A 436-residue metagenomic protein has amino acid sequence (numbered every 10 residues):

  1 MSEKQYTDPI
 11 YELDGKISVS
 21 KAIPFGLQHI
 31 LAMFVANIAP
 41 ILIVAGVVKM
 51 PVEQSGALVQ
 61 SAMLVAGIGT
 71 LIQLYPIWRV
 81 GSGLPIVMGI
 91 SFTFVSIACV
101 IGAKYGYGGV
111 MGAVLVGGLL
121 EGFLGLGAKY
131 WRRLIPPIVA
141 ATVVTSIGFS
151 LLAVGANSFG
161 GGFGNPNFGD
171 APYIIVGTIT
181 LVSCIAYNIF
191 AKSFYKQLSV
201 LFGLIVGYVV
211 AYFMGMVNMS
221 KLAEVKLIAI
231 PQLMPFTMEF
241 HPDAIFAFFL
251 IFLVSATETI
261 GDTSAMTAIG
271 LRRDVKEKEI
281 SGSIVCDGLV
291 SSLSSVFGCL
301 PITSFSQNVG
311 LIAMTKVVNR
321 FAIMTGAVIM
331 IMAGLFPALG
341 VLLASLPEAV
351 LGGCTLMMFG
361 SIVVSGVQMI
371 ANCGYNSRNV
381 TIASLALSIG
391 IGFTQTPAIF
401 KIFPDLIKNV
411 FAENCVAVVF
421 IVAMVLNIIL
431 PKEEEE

Functional and structural regions predicted by a protein language model:
M1-F25, S220-L233, A268-V275, E279-S283 (+1 more regions): Intrinsically disordered, low-complexity non-transmembrane regions of multi-pass membrane transporters
M1-P85, T93-I101: N-terminal signal-anchor module of multipass membrane proteins
E3-T7, N37-I41, A45, T180-F190 (+6 more regions): Juxtamembrane interface elements at the cytosolic ends of transmembrane helices in multi-pass membrane proteins
V19, A45-G81, F249-R320: Membrane-embedded helical hairpins/re-entrant loop segments and their flanking transmembrane helices within multi-pass
S20-A32, G169-T180, L198-S199, M214 (+2 more regions): Hydrophobic, membrane-embedded alpha-helices of multi-pass small-molecule transporters
A57-L58, R79-F92, R133-T142, Y195-L201 (+3 more regions): Short, non-helical or kinked segments that cap or interrupt transmembrane helices
I101-S220, T325-E436: Membrane-embedded alpha-helical modules
F190-I205, L227-F236, F248, G261-V285 (+1 more regions): Hydrophobic, small-residue-rich membrane helices and short re-entrant helix-turn-helix hairpins that build
